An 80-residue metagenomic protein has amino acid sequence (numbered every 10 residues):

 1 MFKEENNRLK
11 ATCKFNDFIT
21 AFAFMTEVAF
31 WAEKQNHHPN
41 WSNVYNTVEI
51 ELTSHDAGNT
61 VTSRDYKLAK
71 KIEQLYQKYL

Functional and structural regions predicted by a protein language model:
M1-R8: Short aromatic-glycine-(Arg/Gly/Cys) micro-motifs in beta-strand/loop hairpins
N6, N43-T47: Short Gly/Ser/Thr- and Asp/Glu-enriched loop/turn motifs at secondary-structure junctions
R8-N16: Short, well-ordered beta-strand elements within core beta-sheets of diverse protein domains
A23-V28: Short amphipathic alpha-helix segments
K34-V44, K70, Q74-L80: A short N-terminal helical cap/helix-turn-helix that marks the beginning of AMP-binding/adenylate-forming
I50-Y79: C-terminal structural segments of small proteins and small subunits
